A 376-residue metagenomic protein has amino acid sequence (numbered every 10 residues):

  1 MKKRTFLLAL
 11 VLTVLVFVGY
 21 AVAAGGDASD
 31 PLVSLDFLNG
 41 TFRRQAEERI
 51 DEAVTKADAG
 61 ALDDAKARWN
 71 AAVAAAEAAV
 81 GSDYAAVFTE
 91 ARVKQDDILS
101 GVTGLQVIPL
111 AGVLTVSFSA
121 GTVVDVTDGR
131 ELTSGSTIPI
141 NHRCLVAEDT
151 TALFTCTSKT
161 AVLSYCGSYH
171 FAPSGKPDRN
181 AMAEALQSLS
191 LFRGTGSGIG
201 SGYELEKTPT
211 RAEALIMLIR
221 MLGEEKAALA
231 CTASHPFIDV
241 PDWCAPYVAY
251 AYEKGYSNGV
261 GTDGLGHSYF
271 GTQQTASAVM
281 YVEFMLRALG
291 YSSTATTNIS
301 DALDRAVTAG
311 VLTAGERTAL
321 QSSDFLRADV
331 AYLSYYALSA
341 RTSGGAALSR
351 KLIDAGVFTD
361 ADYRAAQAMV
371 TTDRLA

Functional and structural regions predicted by a protein language model:
M1-A28, L38, G255: Gram-positive cell-envelope targeting signals
L8-L15, G135, R143, K159 (+2 more regions): Low-complexity, intrinsically disordered short peptide segments enriched in small/polar/basic residues
G19-L99, T103: Extended alpha-helical heptad-repeat/coiled-coil "stalk" and oligomerization rods
Y84-P173: Membrane-proximal structural modules of membrane-associated proteins and complexes
A172-L215, I219-P246, Y250, K254-D324 (+1 more regions): Feature responds to low-complexity, polar/acidic, surface-exposed segments characteristic of secreted/exported proteins
L333-Y335: Flexible glycine-rich surface loops and low-complexity tracts that mediate binding to linear polymers
